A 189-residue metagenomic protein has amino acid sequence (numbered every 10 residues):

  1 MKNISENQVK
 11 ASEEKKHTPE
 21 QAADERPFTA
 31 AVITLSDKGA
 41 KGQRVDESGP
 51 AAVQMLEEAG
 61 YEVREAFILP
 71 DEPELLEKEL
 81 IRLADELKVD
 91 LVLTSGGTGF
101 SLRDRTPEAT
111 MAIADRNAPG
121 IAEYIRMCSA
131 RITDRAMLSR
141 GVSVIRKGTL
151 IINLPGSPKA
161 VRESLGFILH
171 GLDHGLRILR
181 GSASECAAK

Functional and structural regions predicted by a protein language model:
M1-K189: Non-catalytic beta/alpha edge segments that cap or flank active sites
